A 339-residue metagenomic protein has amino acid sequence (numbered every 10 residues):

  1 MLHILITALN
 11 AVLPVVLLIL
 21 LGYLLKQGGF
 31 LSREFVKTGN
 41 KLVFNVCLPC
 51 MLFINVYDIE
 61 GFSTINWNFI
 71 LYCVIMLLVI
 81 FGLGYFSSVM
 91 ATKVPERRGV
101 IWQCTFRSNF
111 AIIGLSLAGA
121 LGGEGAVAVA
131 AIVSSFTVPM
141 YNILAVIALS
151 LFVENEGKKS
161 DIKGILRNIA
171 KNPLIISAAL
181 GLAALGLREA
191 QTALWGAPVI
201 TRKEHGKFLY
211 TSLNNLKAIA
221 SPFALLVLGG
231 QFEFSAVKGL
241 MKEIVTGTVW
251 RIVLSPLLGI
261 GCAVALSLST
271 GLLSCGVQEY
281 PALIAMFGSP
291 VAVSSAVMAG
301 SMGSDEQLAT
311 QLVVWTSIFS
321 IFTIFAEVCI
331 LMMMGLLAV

Functional and structural regions predicted by a protein language model:
M1-V339: Alpha-helical transmembrane segments of multi-pass small-molecule/ion transporters
